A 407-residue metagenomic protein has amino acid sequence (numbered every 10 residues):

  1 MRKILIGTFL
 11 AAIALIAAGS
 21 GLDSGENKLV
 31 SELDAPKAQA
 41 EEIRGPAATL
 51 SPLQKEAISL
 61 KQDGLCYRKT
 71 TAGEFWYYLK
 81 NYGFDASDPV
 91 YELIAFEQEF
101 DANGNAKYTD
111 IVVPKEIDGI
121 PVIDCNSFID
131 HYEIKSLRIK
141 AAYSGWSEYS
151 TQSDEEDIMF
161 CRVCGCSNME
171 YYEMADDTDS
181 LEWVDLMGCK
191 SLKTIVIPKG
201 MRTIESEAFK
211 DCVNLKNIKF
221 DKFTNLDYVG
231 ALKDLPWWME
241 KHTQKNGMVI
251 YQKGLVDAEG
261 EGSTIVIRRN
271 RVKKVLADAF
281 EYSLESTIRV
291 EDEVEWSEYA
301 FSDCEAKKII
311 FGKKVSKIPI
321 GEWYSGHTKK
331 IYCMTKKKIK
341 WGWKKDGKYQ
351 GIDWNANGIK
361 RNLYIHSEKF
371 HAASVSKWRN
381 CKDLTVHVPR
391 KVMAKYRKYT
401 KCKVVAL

Functional and structural regions predicted by a protein language model:
R2-D23: Sec-dependent N-terminal signal peptides of Gram-positive bacterial secreted proteins and lipoproteins
A18-R44: Sec-dependent signal peptide cleavage junction
E32, A40-K55, K253, C381-L407: Extracellular/surface-exposed low-complexity segments
E41-L60, K222-H242: Short, basic/low-complexity N-terminal boundary segments at the transition from targeting/disordered tails
L50-A102, E240-G254: Short beta-strand/loop segment at the start of cytosolic alpha/beta domains
K80-Y91, A102-V122, H131-D157, C161-S180 (+10 more regions): Structural signature of tandem-repeat unit edges
W354-N355, S376: Outer-membrane beta-barrel domain signature, especially the mid-to-C-terminal portions of large Gram-negative OMP
